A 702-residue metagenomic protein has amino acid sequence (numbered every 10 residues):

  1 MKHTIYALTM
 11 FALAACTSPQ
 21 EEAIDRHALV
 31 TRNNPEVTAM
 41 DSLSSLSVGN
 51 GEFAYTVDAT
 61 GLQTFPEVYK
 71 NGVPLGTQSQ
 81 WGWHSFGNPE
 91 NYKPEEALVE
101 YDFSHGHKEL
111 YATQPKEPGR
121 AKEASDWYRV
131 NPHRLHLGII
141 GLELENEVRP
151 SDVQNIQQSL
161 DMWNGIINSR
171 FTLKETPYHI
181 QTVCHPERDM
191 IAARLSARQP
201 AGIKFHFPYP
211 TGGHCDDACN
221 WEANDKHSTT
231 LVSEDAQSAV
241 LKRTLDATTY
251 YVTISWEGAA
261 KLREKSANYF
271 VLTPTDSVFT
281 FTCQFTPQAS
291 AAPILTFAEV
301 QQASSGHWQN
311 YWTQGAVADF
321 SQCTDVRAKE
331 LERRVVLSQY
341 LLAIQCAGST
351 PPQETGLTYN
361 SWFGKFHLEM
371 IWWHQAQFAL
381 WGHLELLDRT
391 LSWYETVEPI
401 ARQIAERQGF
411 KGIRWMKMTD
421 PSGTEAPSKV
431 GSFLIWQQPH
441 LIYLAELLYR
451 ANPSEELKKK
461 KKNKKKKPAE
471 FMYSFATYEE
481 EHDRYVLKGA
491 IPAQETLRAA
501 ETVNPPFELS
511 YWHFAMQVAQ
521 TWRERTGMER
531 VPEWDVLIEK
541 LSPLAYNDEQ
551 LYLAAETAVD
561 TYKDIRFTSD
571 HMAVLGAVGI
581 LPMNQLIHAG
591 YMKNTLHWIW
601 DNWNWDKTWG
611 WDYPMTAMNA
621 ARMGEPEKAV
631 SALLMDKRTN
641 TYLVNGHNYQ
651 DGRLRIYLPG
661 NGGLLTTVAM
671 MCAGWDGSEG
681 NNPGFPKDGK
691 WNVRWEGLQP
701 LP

Functional and structural regions predicted by a protein language model:
K2-L8: Sec-dependent signal peptide recognition, specifically the positively charged N-region followed immediately by
A14-A15: C-terminal motif of bacterial Sec signal peptides marking the signal peptidase cleavage site
S18-K365, L384, Y394-R402, G527: Acidic/polar, glycine-enriched structural segments that form the non-catalytic walls/loops of the carbohydrate-binding
Q63, E67-V68, W83, H367-Q403 (+5 more regions): Active-site core of glycosidic bond-cleaving carbohydrate-active enzymes
K122-D152, T521, P659-P700: Catalytic cores of secreted or luminal carbohydrate-active enzymes
T350-L357, T477-L487, M528-E533: Short, glycine/acidic-rich hinge or "gate" loops at secondary-structure transitions that mediate conformational
P351-A376, S392, K458, P468 (+1 more regions): Zinc-dependent metallopeptidase catalytic helix centered on the HExxH motif and its immediate flanking segment
F471-W522: Acidic/histidine-rich catalytic neighborhood
